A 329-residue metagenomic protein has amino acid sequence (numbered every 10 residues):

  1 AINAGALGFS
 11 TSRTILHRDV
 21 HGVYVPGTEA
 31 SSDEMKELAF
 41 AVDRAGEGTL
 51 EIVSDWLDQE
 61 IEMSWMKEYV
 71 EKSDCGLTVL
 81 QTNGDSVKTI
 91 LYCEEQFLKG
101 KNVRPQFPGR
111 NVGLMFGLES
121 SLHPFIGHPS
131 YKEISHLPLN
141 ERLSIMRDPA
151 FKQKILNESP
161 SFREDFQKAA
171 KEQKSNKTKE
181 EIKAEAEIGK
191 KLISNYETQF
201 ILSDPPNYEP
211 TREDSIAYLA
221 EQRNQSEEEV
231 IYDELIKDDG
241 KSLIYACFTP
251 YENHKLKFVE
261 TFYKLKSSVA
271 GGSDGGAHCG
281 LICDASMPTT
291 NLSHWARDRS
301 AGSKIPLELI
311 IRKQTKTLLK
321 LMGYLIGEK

Functional and structural regions predicted by a protein language model:
A1-I2, Y24, V42-D43, D58 (+2 more regions): Polyanionic/metal-chelating signatures
A1-T49, V53-K72: Hydrophobic, small-residue-rich alpha-helical packing segments that form membrane-like cores
G8-T11, T49, V53, G100 (+4 more regions): Flexible, glycine/charged-enriched surface loops at secondary-structure junctions
V20-S31, G48-I52, L77-V79, Y245-F248 (+2 more regions): Glycine-rich tight-turn/loop motif centered on a GG-T
N224, D274, L292, I310-I311 (+1 more regions): Hydrophobic, well-ordered secondary-structure elements that form the walls of internal hydrophobic environments
E228-L235, P306-K316: Short, well-structured alpha-helical segments that form the helix of a local strand-helix-strand
L243-V259, I305-I311, L319-K329: Acidic, glycine-enriched loop/beta-strand segments at the rims of small-molecule binding/catalytic pockets
L256-K264, S268, S273-I305, G323: Substrate-recognition/cap regions that form aromatic- and gly/pro-loop-enriched pockets for small-molecule ligands
